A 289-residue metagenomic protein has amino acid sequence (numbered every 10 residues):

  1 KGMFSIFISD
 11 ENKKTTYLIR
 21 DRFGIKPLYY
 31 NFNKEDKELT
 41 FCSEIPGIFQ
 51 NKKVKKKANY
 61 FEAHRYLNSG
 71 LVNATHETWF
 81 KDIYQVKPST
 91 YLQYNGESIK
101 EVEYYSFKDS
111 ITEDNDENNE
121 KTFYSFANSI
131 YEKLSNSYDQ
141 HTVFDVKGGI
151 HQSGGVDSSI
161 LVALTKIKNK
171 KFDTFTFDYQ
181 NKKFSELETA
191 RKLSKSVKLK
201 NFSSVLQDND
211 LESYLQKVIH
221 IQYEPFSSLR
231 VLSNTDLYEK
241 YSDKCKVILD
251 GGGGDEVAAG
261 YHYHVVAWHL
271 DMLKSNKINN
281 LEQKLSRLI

Functional and structural regions predicted by a protein language model:
K1-I221, N234: Cysteine-centered catalytic environments shared across enzyme families
A63, L67, W79, F226 (+2 more regions): Long, contiguous hydrophobic alpha-helical segments, chiefly transmembrane helices and signal peptides
A74, D145, G149, F172 (+4 more regions): Secondary-structure transition/capping residues
I83-V86, Y104, F226, V257 (+1 more regions): Short clusters of hydrophobic/aromatic residues that line enzyme substrate/ligand-binding pockets
Y138, T142, L215-E239, K274-S275 (+1 more regions): Conserved glycine-rich, hydrophobic/aromatic-active-site segments that form phosphate/pyrophosphate or metal-binding
T235-I289: Active-site adenylate/phosphate-handling loop in enzymes that bind or generate adenylated species
